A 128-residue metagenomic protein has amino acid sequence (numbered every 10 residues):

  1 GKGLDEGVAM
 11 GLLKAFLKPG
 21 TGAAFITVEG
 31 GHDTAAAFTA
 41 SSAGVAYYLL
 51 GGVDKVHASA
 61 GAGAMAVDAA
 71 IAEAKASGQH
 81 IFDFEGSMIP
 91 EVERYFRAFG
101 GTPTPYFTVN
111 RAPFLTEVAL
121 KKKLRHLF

Functional and structural regions predicted by a protein language model:
G1-S59: A conserved beta-strand-loop-helix scaffold within acyl/acetyltransferase catalytic domains
L49-G51, A70-A74: A short alpha-helix capping/helix-coil boundary motif
A58-A72: Conserved acetyl-CoA-binding loop-helix of GNAT-fold acetyltransferases
A76-F128: Active-site/acyl-donor-binding loops of N-acyltransferases
